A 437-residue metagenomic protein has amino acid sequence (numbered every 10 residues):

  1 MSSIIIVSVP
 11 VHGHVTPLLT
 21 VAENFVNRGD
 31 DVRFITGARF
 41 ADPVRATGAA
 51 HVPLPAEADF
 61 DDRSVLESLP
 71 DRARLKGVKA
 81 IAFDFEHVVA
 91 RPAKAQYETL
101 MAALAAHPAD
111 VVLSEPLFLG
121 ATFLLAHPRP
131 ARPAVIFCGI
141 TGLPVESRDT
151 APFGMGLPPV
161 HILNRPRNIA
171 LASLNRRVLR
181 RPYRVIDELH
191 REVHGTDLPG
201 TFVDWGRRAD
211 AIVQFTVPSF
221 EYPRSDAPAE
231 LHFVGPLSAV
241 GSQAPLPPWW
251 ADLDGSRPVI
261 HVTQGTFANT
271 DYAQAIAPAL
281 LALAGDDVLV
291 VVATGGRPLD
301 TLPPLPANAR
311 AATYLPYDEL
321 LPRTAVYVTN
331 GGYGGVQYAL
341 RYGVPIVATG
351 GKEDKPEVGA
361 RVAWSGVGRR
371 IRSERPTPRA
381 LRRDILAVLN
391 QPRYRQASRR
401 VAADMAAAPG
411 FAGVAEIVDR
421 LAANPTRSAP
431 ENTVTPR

Functional and structural regions predicted by a protein language model:
M1-L54, T201: N-terminal subdomain of nucleotide-sugar transferases
A22, T313-R361: A donor-sugar binding/catalytic signature common to diverse glycosyltransferases and related nucleotide-sugar
R33-I81: Conserved nucleotide-sugar phosphate-binding/catalytic loop shared by glycosyltransferases and other
E67-F123, I169-V203, R207-R208: Conserved nucleotide-sugar donor-binding subdomain of glycosyltransferases
A90-N168, S219: Conserved nucleotide-sugar donor-interacting segment of glycosyltransferase catalytic cores, predominantly GT-B
T216-V326: Donor-nucleotide binding loops and adjacent catalytic segments primarily of GT-B fold Leloir glycosyltransferases
E353-D384, Q396: Change "using UDP/GDP/dTDP sugars" to "using nucleotide sugars
P378-R437: C-terminal amphipathic helix plus adjacent low-complexity, charged tail appended to glycosyltransferase catalytic
